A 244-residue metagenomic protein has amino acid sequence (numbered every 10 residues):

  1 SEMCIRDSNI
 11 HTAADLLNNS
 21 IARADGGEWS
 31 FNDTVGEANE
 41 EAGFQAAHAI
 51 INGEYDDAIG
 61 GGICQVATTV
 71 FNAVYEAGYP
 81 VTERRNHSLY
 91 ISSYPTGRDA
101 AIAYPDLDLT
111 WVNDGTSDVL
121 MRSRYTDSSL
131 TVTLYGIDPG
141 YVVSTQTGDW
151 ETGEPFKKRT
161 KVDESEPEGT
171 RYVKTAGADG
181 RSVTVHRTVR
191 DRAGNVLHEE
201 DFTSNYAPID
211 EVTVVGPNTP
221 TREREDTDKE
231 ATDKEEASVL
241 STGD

Functional and structural regions predicted by a protein language model:
S1-E2, R6-D244: Well-ordered beta-sheet/strand-loop patches within structured domains
